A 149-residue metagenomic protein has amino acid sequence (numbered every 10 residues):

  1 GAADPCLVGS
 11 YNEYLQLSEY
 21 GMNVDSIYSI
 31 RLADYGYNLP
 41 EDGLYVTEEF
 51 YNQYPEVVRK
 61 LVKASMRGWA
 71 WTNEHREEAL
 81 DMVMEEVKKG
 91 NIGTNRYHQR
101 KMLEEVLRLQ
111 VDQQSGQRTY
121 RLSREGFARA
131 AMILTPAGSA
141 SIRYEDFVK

Functional and structural regions predicted by a protein language model:
G1-I92: Pocket-lining segment of extracytoplasmic ligand-binding domains
G9-E13, Q99-R108, E145-K149: A broadly tuned "polar low-complexity/structure-edge" signature
D25-Y28, R118, R143-Y144: Generic structural motif recognizing short loop/turn segments at the entrances and edges of beta-strands
L39, G126, D146: Solvent-exposed, flexible loop/coil residues
T47, S123, V148-K149: Residue-level signal for threonine
Q53-A137: Secondary-structure end/capping motifs
L134-K149: Hinge/cleft segment of the Venus flytrap/periplasmic-binding protein
